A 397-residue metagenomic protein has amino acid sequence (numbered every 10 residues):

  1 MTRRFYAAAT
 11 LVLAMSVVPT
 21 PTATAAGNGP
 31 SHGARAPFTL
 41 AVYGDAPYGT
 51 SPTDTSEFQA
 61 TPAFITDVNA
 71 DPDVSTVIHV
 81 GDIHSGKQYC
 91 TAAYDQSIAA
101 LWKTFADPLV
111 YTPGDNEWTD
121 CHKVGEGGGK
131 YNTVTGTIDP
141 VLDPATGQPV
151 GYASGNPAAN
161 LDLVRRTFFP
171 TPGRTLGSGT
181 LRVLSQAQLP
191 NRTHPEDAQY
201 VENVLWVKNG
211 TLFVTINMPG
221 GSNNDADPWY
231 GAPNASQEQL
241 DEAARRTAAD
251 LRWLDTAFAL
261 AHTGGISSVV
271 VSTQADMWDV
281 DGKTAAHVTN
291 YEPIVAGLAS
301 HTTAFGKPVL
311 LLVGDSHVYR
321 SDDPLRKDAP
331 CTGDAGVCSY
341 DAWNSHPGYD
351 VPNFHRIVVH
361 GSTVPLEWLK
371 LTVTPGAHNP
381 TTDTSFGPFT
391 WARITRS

Functional and structural regions predicted by a protein language model:
M1-A26: Secretory targeting and sorting signals
A26-Q96: N-terminal active-site segment of His-dependent metallophosphoesterases
D45, V77, D82, G114 (+4 more regions): Divalent metal-coordination and catalytic microenvironments
G49-S51, S85-K87, N116-H122, G221-A226 (+2 more regions): Active-site environment of divalent metal-dependent phosphoester hydrolases
E57-F64, V80, A93-L101, P157-R165 (+2 more regions): Stable alpha-helical elements in mature extracytoplasmic
T61, T66-T76, V207, V214 (+1 more regions): His/acidic metal-ligating clusters that form di-metal
Y89, A93-R245, K327-T374: Extended active-site neighborhood of metal-dependent phosphoesterases/phosphodiesterases
P365-S397: A short C-terminal boundary segment appended to hydrolase-like catalytic domains
